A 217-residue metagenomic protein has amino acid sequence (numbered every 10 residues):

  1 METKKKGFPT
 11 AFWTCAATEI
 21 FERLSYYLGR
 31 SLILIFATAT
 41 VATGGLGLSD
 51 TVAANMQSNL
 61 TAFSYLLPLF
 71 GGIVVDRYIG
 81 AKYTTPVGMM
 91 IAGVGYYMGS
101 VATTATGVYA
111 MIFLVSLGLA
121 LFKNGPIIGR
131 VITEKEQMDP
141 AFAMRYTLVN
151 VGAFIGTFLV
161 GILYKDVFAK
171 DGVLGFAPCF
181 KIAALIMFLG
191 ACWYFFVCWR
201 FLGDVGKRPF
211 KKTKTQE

Functional and structural regions predicted by a protein language model:
M1-T14, K135-D139, G161-E217: Intracellular loop-helix junctions on the cytosolic face of multi-pass helical membrane proteins
I20, G95, T106-K123: Hydrophobic core of transmembrane alpha-helices in multi-pass small-molecule transporters, especially MFS/SLC-type
S31, F70, V151-V167: A gly/Pro-rich, aromatic-decorated transmembrane alpha-helix motif that marks the paired, flexible gating helices
S31-A54, K165: Short amphipathic helix-loop junctions that connect adjacent transmembrane helices in Major Facilitator Superfamily/SLC
N55-D76, F154-G156: Central cavity-lining transmembrane alpha-helices of secondary-active solute carriers, predominantly the Major
R77-M89: Cytoplasmic membrane-interface "Motif A"-like loop-to-helix N-cap segments of 12-TM Major Facilitator Superfamily
V87-Y109: C-terminal ends and interior cores of transmembrane alpha-helices in multi-pass membrane transporters/permeases
L121-K135: Intracellular juxtamembrane helix-capping segments at the cytosolic ends of symmetry-related transmembrane helices
